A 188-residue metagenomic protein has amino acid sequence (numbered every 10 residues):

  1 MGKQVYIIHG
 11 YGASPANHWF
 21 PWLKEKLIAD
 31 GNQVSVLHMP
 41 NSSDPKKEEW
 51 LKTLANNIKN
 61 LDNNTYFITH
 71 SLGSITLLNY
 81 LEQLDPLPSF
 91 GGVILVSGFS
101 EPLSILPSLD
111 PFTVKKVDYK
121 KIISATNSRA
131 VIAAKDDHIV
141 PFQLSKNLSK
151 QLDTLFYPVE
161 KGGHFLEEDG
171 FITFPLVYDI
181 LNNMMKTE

Functional and structural regions predicted by a protein language model:
G2-N63: Active-site catalytic motif of lipid deacylating hydrolases and related acyltransferases
G10, M39-S42, V93-L103: Active-site nucleophile loop of the alpha/beta-hydrolase fold
Q33-S35, S149-L166: Catalytic histidine neighborhood in serine/cysteine hydrolases with alpha/beta-hydrolase-type architecture
P45, G162-F174: Catalytic histidine-centered segment of alpha/beta-hydrolase-like enzymes
I68-L78: Gly/Ala-rich beta-loop-alpha elbow adjacent to hydrolase catalytic centers
A125, A130-A133, D137: Short beta-strand/loop motif that positions the catalytic acidic residue of the alpha/beta-hydrolase fold
H138-L144: Conserved alpha/beta-hydrolase "acid-adjacent" motif
G170-E188: Catalytic active-site module of serine/aspartate enzymes centered on a nucleophile-bearing elbow/loop
